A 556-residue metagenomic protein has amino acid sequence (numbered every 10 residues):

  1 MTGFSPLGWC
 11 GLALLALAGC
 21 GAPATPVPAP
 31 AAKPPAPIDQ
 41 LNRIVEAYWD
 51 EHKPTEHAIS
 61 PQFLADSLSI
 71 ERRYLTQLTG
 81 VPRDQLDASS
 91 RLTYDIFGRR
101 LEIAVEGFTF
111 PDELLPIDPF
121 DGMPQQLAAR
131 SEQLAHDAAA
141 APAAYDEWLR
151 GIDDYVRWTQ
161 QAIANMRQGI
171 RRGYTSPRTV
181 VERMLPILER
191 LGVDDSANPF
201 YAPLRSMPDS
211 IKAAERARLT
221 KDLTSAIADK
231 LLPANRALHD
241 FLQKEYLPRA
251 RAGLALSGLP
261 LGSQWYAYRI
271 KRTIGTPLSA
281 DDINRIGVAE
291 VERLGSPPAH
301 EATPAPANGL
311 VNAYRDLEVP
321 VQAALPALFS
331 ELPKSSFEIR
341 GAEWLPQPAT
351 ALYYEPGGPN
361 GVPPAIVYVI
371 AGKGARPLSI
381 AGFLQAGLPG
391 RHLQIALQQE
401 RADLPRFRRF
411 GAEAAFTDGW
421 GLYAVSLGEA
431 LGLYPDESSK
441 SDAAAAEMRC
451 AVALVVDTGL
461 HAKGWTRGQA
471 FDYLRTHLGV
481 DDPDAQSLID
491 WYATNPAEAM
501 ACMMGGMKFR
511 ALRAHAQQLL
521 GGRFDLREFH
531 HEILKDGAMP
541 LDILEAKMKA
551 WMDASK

Functional and structural regions predicted by a protein language model:
M1-F4: N-terminal secretory signal peptides that target proteins for export/translocation
G8-G19: Bacterial N-terminal signal peptides
C20-K556: N-terminal maturation segment of proteins
